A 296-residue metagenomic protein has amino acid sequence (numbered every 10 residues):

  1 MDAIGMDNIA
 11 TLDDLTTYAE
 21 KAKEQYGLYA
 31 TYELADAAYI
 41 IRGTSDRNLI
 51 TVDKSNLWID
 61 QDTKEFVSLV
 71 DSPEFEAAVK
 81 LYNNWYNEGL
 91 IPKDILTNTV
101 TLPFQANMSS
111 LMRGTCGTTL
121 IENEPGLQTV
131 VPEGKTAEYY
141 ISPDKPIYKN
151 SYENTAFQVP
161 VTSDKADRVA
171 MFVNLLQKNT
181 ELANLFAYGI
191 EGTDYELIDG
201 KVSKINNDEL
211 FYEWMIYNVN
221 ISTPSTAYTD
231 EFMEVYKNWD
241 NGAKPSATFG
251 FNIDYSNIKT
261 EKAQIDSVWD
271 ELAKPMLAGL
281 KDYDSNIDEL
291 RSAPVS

Functional and structural regions predicted by a protein language model:
M1-S296: Extracytoplasmic/secretory soluble proteins
